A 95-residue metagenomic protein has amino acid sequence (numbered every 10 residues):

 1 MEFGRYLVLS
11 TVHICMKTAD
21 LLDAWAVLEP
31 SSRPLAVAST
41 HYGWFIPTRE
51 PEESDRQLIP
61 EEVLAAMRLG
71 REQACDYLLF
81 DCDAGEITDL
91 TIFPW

Functional and structural regions predicted by a protein language model:
M1-L21, F80, F93-W95: Short, extreme N-terminal segment that most often corresponds to the first beta-strand
G4, Y42-G43, C75-Y77: Short, surface-exposed beta-edge/turn micro-motifs
V8-S10, P47, D89: Short, solvent-exposed coil/turn linker segments
T11-H13, W25, S32, S39 (+3 more regions): Generic low-complexity, intrinsically disordered sequence content enriched in small uncharged/hydrophobic residues
M16-T48: An N-terminal amphipathic alpha-helical segment
T48-E50, C82: Short beta-strand-to-loop capping motifs
E53-S54: Basic, ligand-binding patches in group-transfer machinery, especially extracytoplasmic/periplasmic segments
Q57-W95: Short, compact, well-ordered microdomains
